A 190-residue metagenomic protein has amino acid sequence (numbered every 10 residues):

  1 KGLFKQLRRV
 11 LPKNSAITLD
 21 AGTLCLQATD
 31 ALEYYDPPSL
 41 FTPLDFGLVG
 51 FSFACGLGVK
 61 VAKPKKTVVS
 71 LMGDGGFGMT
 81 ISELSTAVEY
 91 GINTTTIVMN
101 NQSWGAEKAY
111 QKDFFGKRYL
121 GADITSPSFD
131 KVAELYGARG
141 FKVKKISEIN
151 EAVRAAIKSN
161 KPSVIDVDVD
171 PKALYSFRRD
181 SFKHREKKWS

Functional and structural regions predicted by a protein language model:
K1-A54, V59: Active-site diphosphate/adenylate-binding microenvironment
L7, I17-L19, G58, D74 (+4 more regions): Buried hydrophobic positions in well-ordered alpha/beta secondary-structure cores of metabolic enzymes
P12-S15, Y35-P38, K63-V68, E89-T95 (+1 more regions): Short coil/turn connectors at secondary-structure junctions
C25-L26, G47-V49, F77-G78, Q102-A106 (+1 more regions): Short gly/pro/ser/thr-enriched loop/turn and capping motifs at secondary-structure boundaries
T42-F46, G116-I124, W189-S190: A short acidic, glycine-rich active-site loop that binds or catalyzes chemistry on phosphate/adenosine moieties
A62-I124: Conserved thiamine diphosphate
K112, I146-S190: Glycine/aspartate-rich loop-and-adjacent alpha/beta segment that forms the canonical ThDP
K112-A152: Conserved thiamine diphosphate
